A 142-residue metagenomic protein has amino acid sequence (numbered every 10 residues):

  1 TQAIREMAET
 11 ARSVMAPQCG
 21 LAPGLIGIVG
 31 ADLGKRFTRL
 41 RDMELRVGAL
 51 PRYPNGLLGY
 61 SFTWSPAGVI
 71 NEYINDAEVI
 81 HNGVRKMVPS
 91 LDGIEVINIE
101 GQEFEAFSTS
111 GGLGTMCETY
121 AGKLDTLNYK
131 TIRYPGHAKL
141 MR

Functional and structural regions predicted by a protein language model:
T1-M15: Rossmann-fold NAD(P)-binding glycine/threonine-rich loop
T1-Q2, A22-L25, G48-Y53: Short gly/pro/ser/thr-enriched loop/turn and capping motifs at secondary-structure boundaries
I4-R5, G30-G34, C117: Short amphipathic alpha-helical segments and helix-helix/interface helices
R5, G27-V29, N55-L57: Short, conserved acidic/polar surface loops in the N-terminal third of protein domains
M7, A11, V29, T63-S65 (+1 more regions): Residue-level detector of functional hotspots within protein domains
M15-P17, L45: General beta-strand structural signal in soluble alpha/beta enzymes
C19-V29, G34: Short alpha-helices
R36-R142: C-terminal catalytic/substrate-binding lobe primarily of soluble NAD(P)-dependent oxidoreductases
